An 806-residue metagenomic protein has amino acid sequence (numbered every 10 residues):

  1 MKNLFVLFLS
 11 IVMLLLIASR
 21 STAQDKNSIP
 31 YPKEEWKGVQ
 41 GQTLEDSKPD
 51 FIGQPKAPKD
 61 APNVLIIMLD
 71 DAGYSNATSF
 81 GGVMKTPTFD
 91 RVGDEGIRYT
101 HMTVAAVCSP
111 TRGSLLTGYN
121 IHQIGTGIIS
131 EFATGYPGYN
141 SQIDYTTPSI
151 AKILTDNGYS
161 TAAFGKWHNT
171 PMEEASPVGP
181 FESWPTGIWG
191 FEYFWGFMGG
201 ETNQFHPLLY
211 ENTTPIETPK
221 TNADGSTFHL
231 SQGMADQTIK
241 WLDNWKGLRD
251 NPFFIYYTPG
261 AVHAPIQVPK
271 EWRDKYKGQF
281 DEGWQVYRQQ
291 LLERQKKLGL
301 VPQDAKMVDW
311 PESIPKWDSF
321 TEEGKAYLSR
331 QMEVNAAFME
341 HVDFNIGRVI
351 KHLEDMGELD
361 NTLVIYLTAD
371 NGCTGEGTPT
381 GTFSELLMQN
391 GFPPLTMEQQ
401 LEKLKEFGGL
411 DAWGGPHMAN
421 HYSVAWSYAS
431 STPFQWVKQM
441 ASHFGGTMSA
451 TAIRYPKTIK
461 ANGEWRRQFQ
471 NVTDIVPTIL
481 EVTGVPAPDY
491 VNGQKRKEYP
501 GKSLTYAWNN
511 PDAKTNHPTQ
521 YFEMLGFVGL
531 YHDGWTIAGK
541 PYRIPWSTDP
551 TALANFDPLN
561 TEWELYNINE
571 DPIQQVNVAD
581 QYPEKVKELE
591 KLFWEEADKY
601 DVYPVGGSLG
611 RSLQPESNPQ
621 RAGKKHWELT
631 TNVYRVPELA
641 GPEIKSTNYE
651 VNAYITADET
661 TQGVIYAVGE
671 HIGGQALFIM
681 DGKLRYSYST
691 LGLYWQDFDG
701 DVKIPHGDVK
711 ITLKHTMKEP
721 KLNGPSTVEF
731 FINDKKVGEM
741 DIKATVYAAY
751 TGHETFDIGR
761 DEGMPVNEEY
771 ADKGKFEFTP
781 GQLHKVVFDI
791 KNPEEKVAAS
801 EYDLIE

Functional and structural regions predicted by a protein language model:
K2, F8, S21-L559, W563 (+4 more regions): Formylglycine-dependent sulfatase
F8-L16: Bacterial N-terminal signal peptides
D71, E570, K791-E795: Acidic glycine-/aspartate-rich tracts in secreted/extracellular proteins
H206-E211, L565-Y566, Y686, V728-F730: Short polybasic amphipathic segments
T213-G225, F593, L713-K714, R760 (+1 more regions): A short, hydrophobic/aromatic-rich structural module that often spans a beta strand with its adjoining loop
T515, V586-G607: Bilobed periplasmic-binding protein-like "clamshell/Venus-flytrap" ligand-binding domains
D533, K540-Y542, I568-N569, D761-G763 (+1 more regions): Short, loop-centered acidic/histidine patches that primarily coordinate divalent metals
P604, L609-E806: Extracellular glycan-associated modules
